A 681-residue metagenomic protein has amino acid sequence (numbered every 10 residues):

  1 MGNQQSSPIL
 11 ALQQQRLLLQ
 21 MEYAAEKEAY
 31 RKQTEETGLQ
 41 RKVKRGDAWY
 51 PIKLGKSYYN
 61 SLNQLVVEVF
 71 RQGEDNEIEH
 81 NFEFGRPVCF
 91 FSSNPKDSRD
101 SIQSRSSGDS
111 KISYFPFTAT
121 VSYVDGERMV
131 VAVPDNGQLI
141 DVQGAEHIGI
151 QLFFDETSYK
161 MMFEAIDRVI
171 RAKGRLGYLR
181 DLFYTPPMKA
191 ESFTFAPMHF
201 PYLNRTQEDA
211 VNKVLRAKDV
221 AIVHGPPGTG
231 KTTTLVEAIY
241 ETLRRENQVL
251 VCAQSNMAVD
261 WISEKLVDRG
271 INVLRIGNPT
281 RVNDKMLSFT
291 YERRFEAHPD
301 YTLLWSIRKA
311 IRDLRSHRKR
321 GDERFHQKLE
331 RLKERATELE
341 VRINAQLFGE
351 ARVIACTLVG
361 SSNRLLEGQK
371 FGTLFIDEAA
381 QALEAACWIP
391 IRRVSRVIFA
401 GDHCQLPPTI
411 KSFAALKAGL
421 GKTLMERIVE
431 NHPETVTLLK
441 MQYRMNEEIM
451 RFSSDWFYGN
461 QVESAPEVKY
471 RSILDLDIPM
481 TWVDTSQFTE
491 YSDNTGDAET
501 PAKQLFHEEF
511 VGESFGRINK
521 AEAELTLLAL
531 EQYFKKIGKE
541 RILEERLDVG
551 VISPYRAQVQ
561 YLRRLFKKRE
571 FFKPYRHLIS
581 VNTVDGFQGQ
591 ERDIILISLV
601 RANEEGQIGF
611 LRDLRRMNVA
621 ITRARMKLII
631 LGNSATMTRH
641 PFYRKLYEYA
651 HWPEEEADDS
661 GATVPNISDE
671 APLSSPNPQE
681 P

Functional and structural regions predicted by a protein language model:
M1-F84, S104, M129: A helicase ATPase "motif cassette" and its flanking acidic/Ser/Thr-rich regulatory loops
G2-L18, N76-N212, D268, K285-K309 (+1 more regions): Pre-ATPase regulatory/linker segments immediately N-terminal to the P-loop/RecA-like helicase/translocase core
I78, T120, N344, N582-T583: Short, conserved secondary-structure segments in the cores of folded domains
F90-S92, T357, S598: Residue-level recognition of conserved beta-strand edge/terminus positions
N94, G108-D109, D135, L182-E296 (+4 more regions): ASCE P-loop NTPase helicase motor core
R245-N247, S255, A345, V359-P681: Conserved helicase motor core of SF1/SF2 NTP-dependent helicases
E292-E334, I391, I621: ATP-hydrolysis module of ASCE/P-loop NTPase motor domains, specifically the Walker B Asp-Glu catalytic pair
